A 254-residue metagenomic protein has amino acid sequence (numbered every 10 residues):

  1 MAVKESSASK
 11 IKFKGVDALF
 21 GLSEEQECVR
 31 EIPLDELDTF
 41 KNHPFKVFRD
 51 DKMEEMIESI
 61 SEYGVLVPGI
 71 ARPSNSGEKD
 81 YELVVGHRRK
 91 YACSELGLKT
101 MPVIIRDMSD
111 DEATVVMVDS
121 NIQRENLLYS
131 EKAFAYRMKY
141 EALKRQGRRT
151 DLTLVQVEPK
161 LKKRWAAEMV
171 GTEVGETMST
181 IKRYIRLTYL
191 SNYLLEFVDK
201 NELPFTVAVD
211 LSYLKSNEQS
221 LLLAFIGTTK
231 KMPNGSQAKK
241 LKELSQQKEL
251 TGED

Functional and structural regions predicted by a protein language model:
A2-R106, E112-E125: Short, charged/polar connector segments at secondary-structure boundaries
E54, H87, R164-W165, S191-N192: Residue-level marker for well-ordered alpha-helical positions
P68, N126, S130, K144-L152 (+4 more regions): Residue-level signal for secondary-structure boundary elements
Y91-S179, R183-Y189, D199, Y213: Amphipathic, charge-rich alpha-helical segments that serve as recognition/docking helices
R137, E168, V174, M178-D254: Amphipathic alpha-helical extensions and coiled-coil-like segments
